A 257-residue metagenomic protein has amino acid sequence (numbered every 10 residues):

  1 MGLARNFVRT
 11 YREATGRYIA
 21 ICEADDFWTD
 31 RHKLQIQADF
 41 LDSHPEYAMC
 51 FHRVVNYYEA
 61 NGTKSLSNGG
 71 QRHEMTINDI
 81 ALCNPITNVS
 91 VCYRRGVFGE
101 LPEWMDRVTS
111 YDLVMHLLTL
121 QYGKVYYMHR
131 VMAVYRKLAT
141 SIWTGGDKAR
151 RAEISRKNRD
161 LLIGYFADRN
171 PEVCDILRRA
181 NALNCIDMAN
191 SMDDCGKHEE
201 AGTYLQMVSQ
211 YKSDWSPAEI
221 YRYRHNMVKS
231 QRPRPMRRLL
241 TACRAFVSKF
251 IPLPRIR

Functional and structural regions predicted by a protein language model:
M1-A14, I36: Glycine-rich, basic loop-to-helix element that forms the pyrophosphate-binding segment of sugar-nucleotide handling
R12, H52, N68-R151: Conserved nucleotide-sugar donor-binding catalytic segment
I19: Short aromatic/hydrophobic "clamp" motif used to bind/position activated sugar donors
A24-F27: The conserved acidic donor/metal-binding loop of glycosyltransferases
H32-K64: Conserved donor NDP-sugar-binding/catalytic core segment of glycosyltransferases
D79, M132-A139, T144-V173, D194-Y211: Catalytic core of nucleotide-sugar-dependent glycosyltransferases
N190-R257: Membrane-interface aromatic/basic loop that binds lipid-linked glycans or pyrophosphate carriers, typified by
